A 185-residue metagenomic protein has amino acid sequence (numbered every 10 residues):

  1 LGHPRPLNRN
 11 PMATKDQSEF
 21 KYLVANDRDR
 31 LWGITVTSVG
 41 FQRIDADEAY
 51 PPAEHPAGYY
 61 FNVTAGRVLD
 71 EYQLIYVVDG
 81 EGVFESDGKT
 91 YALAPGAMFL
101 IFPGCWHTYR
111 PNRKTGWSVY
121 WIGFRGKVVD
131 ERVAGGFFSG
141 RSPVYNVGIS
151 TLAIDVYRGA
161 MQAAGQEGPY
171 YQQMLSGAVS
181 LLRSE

Functional and structural regions predicted by a protein language model:
L1-E85, K89-Y91: Generic protein-terminus/edge-of-domain signal
V24, E131-E185: Amphipathic alpha-helical segments enriched in hydrophobic/aromatic residues interleaved with Lys/Arg
R43-A46, E81, P103, M161-G168: A general structural signal marking secondary-structure boundaries and capping sites
D45-A46, D79-E81, M98, C105-W106 (+1 more regions): Short, charged/polar surface micro-motifs in flexible loops or helix N-caps
D47, G58, P95-G96, G104 (+1 more regions): Tight coil/turn sites that cap or link beta-strands
G88-F102: Short acidic-glycine-tyrosine-enriched beta hairpin
G104-V128: Ligand-binding loop in jelly-roll beta-barrel domains
